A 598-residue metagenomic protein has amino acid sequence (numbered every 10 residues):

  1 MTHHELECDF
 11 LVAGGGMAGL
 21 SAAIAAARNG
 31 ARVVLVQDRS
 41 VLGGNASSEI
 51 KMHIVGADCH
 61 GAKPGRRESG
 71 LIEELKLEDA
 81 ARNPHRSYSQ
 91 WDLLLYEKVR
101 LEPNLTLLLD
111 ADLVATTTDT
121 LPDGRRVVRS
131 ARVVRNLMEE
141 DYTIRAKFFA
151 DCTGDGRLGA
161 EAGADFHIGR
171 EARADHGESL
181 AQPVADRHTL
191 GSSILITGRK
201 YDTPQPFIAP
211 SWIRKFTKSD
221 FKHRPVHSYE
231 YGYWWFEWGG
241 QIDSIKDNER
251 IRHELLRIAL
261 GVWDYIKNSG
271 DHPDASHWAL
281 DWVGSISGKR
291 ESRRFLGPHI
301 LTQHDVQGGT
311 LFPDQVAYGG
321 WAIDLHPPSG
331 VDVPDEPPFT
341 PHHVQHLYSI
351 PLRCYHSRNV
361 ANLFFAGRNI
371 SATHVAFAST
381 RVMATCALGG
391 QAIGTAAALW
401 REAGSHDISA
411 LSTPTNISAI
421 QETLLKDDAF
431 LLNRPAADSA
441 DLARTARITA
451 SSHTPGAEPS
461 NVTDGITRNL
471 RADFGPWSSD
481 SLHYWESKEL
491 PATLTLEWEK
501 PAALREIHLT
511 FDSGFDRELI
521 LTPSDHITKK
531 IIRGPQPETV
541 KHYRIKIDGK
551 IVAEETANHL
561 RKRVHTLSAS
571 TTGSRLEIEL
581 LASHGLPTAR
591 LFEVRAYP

Functional and structural regions predicted by a protein language model:
H4-G16: Beta1/beta-strand and adjacent pyrophosphate-binding region of the FAD-binding site in flavoprotein oxidoreductases
E7-D9, N29-R32, E102-T106, Y142 (+3 more regions): Loop/turn elements at helix/coil->beta-strand transitions in domains of secreted/extracellular proteins
L11-A13, A22, A146: Membrane-embedded transmembrane-helix bundle of lipid-linked glycan/lipid transferases
G19: N-terminal Rossmann-fold NAD(P) dinucleotide-binding loop
A25, A31-R32, Q37-P122, R126 (+3 more regions): Conserved N-terminal/central alpha/beta ligand/cofactor-binding core
L121-S130, R135-R444: Flavin (FAD/FMN)-binding glycine-rich loop and adjacent Rossmann-like elements that form
D438-A472: Predominantly extracellular/luminal regions of secreted and cell-surface proteins, especially disulfide-bonded
F474-P598: Aromatic, loop-rich ligand-recognition surfaces of beta-strand-rich domains
